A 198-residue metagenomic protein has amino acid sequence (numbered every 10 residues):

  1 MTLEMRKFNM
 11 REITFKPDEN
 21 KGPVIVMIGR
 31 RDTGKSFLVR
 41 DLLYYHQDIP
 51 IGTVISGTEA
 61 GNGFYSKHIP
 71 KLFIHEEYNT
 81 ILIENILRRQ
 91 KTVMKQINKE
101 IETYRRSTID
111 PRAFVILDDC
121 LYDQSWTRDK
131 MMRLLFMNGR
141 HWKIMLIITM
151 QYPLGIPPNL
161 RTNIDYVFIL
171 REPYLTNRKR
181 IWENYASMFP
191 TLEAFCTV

Functional and structural regions predicted by a protein language model:
M1-I13: N-terminal pre-Walker A segment at the start of P-loop NTPase domains
E4-M5, I55, L72-F73: Intrinsically disordered, low-complexity eukaryotic regions enriched in glycine, serine and charged residues
R11-T14, G22-P50, G57-G63, E77-L192: Conserved P-loop NTPase motor cores
H68-I69, N163: Short, structured coil segments at secondary-structure junctions
I69-K71, E77: Short, charged loop segments at secondary-structure junctions
A194-V198: Short, intrinsically disordered, charge-balanced linker/junction segments flanking boundaries in proteins
